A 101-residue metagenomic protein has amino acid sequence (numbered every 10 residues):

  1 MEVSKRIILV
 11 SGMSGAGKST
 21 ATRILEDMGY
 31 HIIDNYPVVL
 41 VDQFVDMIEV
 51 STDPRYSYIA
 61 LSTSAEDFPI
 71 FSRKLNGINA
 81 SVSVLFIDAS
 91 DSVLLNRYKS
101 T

Functional and structural regions predicted by a protein language model:
M1-S4: Phosphate-binding P-loop
I7: Walker A (P-loop) ATP-phosphate-binding motif of ABC ATPase nucleotide-binding domains
V10: Hydrophobic anchor at the beta1->P-loop junction of P-loop NTPases
A16-G17: Conserved glycine(s) of the Walker
A21-T22: Post-Walker A alpha-helix
I32-N79: Conserved nucleotide-sensing/catalytic segment adjacent to the nucleotide-binding pocket in NTP-handling enzymes
A80-T101: Conserved phosphate-donor/acceptor-positioning beta-strand/loop module used by diverse small-molecule
